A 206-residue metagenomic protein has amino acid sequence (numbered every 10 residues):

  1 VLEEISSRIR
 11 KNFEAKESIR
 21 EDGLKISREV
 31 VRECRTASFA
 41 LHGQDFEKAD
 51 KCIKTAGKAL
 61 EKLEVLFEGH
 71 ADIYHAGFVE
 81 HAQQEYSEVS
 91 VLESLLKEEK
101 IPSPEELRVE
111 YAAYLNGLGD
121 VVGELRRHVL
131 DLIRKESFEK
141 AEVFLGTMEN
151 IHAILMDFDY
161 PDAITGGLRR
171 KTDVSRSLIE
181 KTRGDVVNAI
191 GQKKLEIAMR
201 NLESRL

Functional and structural regions predicted by a protein language model:
V1-F67: Leu/Val/Ala/Ile-rich N-terminal alpha-helices, chiefly Sec-type signal peptides and the beginnings
I5, I26-E29, E33, C52 (+6 more regions): Amphipathic, well-ordered alpha-helical segments in soluble domains
A15-I26, A40-L41, D45-K48, A71-H81 (+7 more regions): Non-transmembrane, amphipathic alpha-helical segments
S27, V79-K97, L115-G119, L125 (+2 more regions): Extended alpha-helical coiled-coil scaffold domains characteristic of the BAR superfamily
R32, T36-F39, E124, D131 (+2 more regions): Residues on one face of amphipathic alpha-helical coiled coils
C52-R108: Long, charged all-alpha helical bundle/coiled-coil segments in cytosolic proteins
S90-G146, N150: Long, charge-patterned amphipathic alpha-helical coiled-coil/hairpin "stalk" segments used as oligomerization
F138-L206: Long amphipathic all-alpha helical oligomerization modules
